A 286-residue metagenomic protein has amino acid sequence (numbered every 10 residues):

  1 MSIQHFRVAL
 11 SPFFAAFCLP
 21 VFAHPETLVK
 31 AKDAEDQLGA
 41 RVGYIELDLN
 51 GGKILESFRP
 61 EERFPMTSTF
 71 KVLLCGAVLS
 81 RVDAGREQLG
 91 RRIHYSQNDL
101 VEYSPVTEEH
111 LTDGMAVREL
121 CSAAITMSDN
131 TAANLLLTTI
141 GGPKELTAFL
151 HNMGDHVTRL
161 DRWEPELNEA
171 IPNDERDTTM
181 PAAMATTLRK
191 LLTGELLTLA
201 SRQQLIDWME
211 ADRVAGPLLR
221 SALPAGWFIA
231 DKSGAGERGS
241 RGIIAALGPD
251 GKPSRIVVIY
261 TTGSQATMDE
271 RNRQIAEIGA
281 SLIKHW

Functional and structural regions predicted by a protein language model:
M1-F6: N-terminal secretory signal peptides that target proteins for export/translocation
A9-P20: Bacterial N-terminal signal peptides
H24-D36, L55, E62, T138-T139 (+4 more regions): Structured C-terminal helix/loop/strand segments within mature extracytoplasmic catalytic/sensor domains
D36-R63, E87: Short, conserved catalytic-motif segment at the N-terminal edge
R41, A116, N134-T193: Mid-domain, small-residue-enriched loop/turn segments at the edges of structured enzyme/sensor domains
G52, P65-I93, V257: Active-site SXXK
A84-E109: Short, glycine/proline-biased beta-turn/loop segments that scaffold the active-site neighborhood
L100-L135, P143: Conserved catalytic neighborhood of penicillin-recognizing serine enzymes
